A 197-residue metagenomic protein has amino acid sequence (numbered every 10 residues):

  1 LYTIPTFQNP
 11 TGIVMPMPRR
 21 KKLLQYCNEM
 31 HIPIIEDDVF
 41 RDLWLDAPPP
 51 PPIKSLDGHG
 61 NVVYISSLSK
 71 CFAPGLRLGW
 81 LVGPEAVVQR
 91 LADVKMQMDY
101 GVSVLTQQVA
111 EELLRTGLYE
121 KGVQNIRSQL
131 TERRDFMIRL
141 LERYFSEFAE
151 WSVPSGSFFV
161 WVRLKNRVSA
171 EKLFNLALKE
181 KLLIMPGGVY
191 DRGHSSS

Functional and structural regions predicted by a protein language model:
Y2-S197: PLP-dependent class I/II
